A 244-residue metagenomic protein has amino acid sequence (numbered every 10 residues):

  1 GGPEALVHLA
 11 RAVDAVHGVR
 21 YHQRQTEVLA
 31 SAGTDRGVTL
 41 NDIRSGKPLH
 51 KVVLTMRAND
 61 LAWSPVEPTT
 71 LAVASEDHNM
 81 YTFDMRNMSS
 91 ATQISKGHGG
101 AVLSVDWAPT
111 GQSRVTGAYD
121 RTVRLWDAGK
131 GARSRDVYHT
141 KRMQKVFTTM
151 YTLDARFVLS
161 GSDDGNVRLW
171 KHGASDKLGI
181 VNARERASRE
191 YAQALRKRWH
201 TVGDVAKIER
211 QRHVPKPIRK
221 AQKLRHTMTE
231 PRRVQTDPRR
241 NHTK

Functional and structural regions predicted by a protein language model:
G1, A32-D35, A74-D77, T116-D120 (+1 more regions): Conserved strand-to-loop turn within each blade of WD40 beta-propeller repeats
G1, V19, V38-D42, M80-D84 (+4 more regions): WD40-repeat beta-propellers
E4-L9, K47-V52, S89-S95, R133-Y138: A short beta-strand motif characteristic of beta-propeller blades
A5, A15-V16, R24-Q25, P48 (+8 more regions): WD40/WD-repeat beta-propeller blade-loop signature
L9-V16, V52-A58, S95-V102, Y138-V146 (+1 more regions): WD40/WD-repeat beta-propeller blade N-cap
R20-T26, A32, A62-P68, A74 (+2 more regions): Loop/turn segments within WD40 beta-propeller blades
G99-L125: Loop/turn-rich, solvent-exposed surfaces of beta-rich toroidal or solenoidal domains
A132-T148, T152-F157, G161-K244: Terminal intrinsically disordered, low-complexity extensions flanking WD-repeat/beta-propeller proteins
